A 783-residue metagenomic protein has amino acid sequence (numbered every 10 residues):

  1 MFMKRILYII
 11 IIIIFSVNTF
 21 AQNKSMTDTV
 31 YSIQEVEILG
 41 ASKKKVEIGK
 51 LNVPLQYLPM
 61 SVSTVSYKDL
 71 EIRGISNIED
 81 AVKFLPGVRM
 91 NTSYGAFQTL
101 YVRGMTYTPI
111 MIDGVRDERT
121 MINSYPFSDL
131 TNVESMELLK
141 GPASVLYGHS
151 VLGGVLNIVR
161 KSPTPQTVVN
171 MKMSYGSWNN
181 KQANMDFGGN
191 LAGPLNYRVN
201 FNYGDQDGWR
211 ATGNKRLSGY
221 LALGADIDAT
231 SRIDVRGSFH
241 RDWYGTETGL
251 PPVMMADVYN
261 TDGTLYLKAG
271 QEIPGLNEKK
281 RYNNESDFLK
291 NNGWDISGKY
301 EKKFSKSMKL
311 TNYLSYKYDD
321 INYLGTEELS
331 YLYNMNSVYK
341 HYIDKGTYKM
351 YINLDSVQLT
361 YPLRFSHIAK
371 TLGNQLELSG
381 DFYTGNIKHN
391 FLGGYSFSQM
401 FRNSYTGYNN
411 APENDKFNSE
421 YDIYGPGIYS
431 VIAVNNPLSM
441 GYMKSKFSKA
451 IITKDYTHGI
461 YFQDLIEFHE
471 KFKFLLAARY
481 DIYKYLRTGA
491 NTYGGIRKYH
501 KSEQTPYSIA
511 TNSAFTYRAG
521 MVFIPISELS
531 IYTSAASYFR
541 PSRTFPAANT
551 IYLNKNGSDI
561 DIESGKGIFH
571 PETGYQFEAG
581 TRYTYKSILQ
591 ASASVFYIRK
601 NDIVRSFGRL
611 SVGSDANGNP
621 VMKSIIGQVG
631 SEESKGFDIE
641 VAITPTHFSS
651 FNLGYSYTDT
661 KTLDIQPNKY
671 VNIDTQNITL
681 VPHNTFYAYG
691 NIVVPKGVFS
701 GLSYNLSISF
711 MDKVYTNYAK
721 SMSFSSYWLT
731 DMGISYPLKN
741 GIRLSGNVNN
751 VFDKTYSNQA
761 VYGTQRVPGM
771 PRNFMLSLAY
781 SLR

Functional and structural regions predicted by a protein language model:
E37-D69: N-terminal periplasmic "start-of-domain" segments of outer-membrane beta-barrel proteins
M90, T99, V115-K140, V159-R160: Short acidic/polar hinge/loop motifs at secondary-structure boundaries that mediate gating or recognition
R119, T131-V133, V145-G219, I227-R232 (+1 more regions): Outer-membrane beta-barrel translocator/receptor signature
G224-D226, T230-K303, Y318-A369, F417-S448 (+2 more regions): Acidic/polar loop-and-plug regions of large Gram-negative outer-membrane beta-barrel proteins
D226-D228, A369, K388-L392, S396-M400 (+4 more regions): Structural signature of Gram-negative outer-membrane beta-barrels, strongest in the C-terminal barrel of TonB-dependent
K303, K309-S315, D319-G325, Y532 (+4 more regions): Membrane-embedded beta-barrel scaffold of Gram-negative outer-membrane proteins
L363, H367, S379, F391 (+3 more regions): Conserved C-terminal beta-signal and adjacent last beta-strands/turns of outer-membrane beta-barrel proteins
E470, Y597-R599, N617-N717, F752: Gram-negative outer-membrane beta-barrel transporters
